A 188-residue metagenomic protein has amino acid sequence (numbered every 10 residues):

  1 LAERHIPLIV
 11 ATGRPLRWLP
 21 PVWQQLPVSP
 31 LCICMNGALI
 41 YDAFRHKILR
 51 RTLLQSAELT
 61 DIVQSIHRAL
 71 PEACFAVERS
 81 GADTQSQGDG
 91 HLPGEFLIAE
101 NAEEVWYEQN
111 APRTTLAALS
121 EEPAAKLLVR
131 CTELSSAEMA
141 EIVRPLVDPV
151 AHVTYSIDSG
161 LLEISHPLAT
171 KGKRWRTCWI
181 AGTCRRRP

Functional and structural regions predicted by a protein language model:
A2-A99: Active-site phosphate-binding/coordination module
S65, E72-P188: Conserved acidic, metal-coordinating active-site core of Asp-based, Mg2+-dependent phosphoryl-transfer enzymes
